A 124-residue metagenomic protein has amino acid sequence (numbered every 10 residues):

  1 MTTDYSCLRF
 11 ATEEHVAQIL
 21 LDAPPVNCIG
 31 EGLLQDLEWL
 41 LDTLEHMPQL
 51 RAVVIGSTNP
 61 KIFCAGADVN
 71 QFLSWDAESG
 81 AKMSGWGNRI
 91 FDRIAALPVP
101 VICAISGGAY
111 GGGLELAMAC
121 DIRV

Functional and structural regions predicted by a protein language model:
M1-G56, P60, D92: Conserved CoA-thioester-binding segment of acyl-CoA-metabolizing enzymes
I19, I55, D68, L116-A117: Hydrophobic/aromatic residues within transmembrane alpha-helices of multi-pass small-molecule transporters
C28, C64, G112: Residues that form or flank phosphate/diphosphate-binding pockets in enzymes that use nucleotide phosphates
G32, W75, L97: Residue-level signal for short amphipathic helical patches enriched in basic/charged and nearby hydrophobic residues
S57-I90, A109: Glycine- (often His-adjacent) and acidic-residue-rich active-site loop that binds/positions the CoA thioester
I90-V124: Glycine-rich beta-to-alpha active-site loop
